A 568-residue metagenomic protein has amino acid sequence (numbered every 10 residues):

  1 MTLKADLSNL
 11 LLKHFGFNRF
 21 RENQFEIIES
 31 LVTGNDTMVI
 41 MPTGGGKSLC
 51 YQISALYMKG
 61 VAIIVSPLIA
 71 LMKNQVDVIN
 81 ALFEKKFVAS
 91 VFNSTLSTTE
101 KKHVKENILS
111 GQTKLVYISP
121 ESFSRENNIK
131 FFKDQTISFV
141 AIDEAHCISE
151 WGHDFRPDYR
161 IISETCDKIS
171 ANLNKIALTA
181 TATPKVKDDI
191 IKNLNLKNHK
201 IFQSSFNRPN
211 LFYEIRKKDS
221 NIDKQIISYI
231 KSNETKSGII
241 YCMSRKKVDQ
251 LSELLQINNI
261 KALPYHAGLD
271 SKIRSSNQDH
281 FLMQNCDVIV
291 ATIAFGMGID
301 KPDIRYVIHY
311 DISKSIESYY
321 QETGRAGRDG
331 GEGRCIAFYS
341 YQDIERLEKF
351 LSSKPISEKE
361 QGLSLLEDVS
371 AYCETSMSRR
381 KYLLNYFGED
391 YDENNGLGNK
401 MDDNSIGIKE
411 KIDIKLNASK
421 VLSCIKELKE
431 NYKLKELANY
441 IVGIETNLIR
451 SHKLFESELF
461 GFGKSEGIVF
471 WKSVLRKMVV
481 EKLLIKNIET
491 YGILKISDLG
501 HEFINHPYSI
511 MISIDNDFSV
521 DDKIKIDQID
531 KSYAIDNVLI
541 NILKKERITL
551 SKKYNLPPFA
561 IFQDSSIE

Functional and structural regions predicted by a protein language model:
K4, Y159, I414-L422, L434 (+3 more regions): Short, leucine-enriched amphipathic alpha-helices that occur as contiguous helical runs
A5-H14, N18-E22, E26-M38, P42-S48 (+4 more regions): Helicase motor core with emphasis on the C-terminal RecA-like subdomain
E29-T33, S457-V469, Q563-E568: Amphipathic alpha-helical segments that form the core helices of the histone-fold
I108, Q256, V479-V480, K544: Alpha-helix C-terminal capping/helix-coil junction sites
N233-Y241, R245-D249, E253-A267, S271-I293 (+5 more regions): C-terminal helicase lobe
L383, R476-E489: A short, conserved structural fragment
L422-E427, N431, G443-N447, D527-E568: C-terminal accessory/binding modules appended to enzymatic or scaffolding proteins
